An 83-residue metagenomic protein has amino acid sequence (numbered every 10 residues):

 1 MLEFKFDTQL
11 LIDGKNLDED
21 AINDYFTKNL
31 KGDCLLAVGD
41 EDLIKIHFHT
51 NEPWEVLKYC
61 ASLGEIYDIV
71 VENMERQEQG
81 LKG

Functional and structural regions predicted by a protein language model:
M1-G83: N-terminal loops that bind phosphate or other acidic moieties and the adjacent beta-alpha structural core
